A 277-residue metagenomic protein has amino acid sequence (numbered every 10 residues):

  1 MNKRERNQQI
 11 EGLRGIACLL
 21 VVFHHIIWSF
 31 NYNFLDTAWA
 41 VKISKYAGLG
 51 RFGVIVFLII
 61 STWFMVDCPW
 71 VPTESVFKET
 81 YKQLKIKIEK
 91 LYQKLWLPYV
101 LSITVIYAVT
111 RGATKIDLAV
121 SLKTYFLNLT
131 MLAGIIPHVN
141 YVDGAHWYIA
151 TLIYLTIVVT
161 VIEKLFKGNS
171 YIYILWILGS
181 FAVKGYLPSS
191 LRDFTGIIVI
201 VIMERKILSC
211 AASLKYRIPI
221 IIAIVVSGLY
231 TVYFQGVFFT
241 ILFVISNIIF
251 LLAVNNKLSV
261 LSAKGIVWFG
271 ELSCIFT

Functional and structural regions predicted by a protein language model:
M1-Q9, I27-V41, D67-L84, T160-N169 (+1 more regions): Alpha-helical transmembrane segments in multi-pass integral membrane proteins
R6-Q9, I43-G53, L118, V139-A150 (+3 more regions): Membrane-embedded glycan-lipid processing machinery
E11, G15-C18, V54, S61 (+4 more regions): Residues within membrane-spanning alpha-helices of integral membrane proteins, especially the hydrophobic core/packing
I16, F52-I60, Y148-L152, T156 (+2 more regions): Alpha-helical transmembrane segments of multi-pass membrane proteins
L19-I26, A108, G134-I135, L175-L187 (+1 more regions): Aromatic-anchored segments of alpha-helical transmembrane domains
V21-H24, L58-F64, Y99, I103 (+2 more regions): Helical transmembrane-bundle signal
A47-L58, C68-R111, A119-N128, L155 (+1 more regions): Transmembrane alpha-helical segments and their boundary/interface "anchor" motifs in multi-pass integral membrane
G53, F57, V66, L95 (+2 more regions): Hydrophobic alpha-helical segments with transmembrane-like composition
